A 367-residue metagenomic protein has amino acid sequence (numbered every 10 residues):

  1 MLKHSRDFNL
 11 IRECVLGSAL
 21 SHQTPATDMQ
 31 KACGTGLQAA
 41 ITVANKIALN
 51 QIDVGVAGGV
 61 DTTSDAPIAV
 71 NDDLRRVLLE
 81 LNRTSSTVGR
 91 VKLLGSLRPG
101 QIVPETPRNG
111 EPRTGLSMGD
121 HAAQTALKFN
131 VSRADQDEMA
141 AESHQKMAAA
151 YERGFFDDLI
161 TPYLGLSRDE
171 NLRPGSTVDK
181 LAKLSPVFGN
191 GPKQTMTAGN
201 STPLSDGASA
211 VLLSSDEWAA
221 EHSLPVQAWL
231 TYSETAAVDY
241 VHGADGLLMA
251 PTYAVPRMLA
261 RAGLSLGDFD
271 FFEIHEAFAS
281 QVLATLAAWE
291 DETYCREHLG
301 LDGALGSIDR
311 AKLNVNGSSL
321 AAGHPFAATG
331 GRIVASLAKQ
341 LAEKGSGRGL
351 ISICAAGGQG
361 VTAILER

Functional and structural regions predicted by a protein language model:
M1-G55, G59-N82, G154, I160-E170 (+1 more regions): Conserved beta-ketoacyl condensing-enzyme motif
L2, V238-A321: Active-site pocket-lining segment
L2-G55, R98-P99, R113-S117, G175-P203 (+2 more regions): Conserved catalytic cysteine-centered active-site region of acyl-thioester-dependent Claisen-condensing enzymes
L10-C14, A39, M118-T125, A141-K146 (+5 more regions): Short, well-ordered amphipathic alpha-helical segments that serve as non-catalytic structural scaffolds within diverse
K31-D61, A69, A126-F155, A210-E217 (+3 more regions): Active-site-proximal alpha-helical scaffold in enzymes
V54-Q124: Flexible glycine-/small-residue-enriched beta->alpha junction loops that bind anionic phosphate/pyrophosphate groups
L93-P107, D179-Y253, A260-A262, A335-S336 (+2 more regions): Condensing-enzyme catalytic core mediating Claisen C-C bond formation in acyl metabolism
R98, D135-E221, A287-K312: N-terminal extracellular/periplasmic Venus flytrap/periplasmic-binding protein-like
